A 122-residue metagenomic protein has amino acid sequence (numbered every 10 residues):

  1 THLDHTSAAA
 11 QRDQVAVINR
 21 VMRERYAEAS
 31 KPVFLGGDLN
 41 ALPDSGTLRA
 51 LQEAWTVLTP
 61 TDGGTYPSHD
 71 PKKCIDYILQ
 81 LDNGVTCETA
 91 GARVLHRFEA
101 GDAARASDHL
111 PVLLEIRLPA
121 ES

Functional and structural regions predicted by a protein language model:
T1-Q11: Surface-exposed cleft-lining segments at the edges of enzyme active sites
H2-D4, L39-L42: Catalytic metal-binding/acid-base residues of hydrolase active sites
A9-F34, N40-S122: Metal-dependent phosphoester-hydrolase catalytic domains
